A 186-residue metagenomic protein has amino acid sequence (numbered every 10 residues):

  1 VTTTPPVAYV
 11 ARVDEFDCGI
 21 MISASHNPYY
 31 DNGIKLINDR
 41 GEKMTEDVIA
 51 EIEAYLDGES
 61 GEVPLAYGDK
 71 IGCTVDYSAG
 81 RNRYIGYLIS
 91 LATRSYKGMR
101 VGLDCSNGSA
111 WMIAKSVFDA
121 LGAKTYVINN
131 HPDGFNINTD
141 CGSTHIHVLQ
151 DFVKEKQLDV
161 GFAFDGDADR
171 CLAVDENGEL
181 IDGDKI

Functional and structural regions predicted by a protein language model:
V1, M21-I22, L103, V127-N129 (+2 more regions): General beta-strand structural signal in soluble alpha/beta enzymes
V1-R40: Ferredoxin-reductase
T2, N27, N107-W111, A168-D169: Gly/Ser/Thr-rich loops at beta-strand to alpha-helix junctions that form or flank small-molecule/cofactor-binding
V7, I20, H26, L88 (+4 more regions): Buried hydrophobic positions in well-ordered alpha/beta secondary-structure cores of metabolic enzymes
A11-D14, N27-Y29, L91-K97, F152-K156 (+2 more regions): Solvent-exposed alpha-helices and their adjacent loops that cap or buttress functional pockets in soluble metabolic
I20, N38-I52, D169-I186: Glycine-rich phosphate-binding loop of actin/hexokinase-like ATP-binding domains
N32-K156: Gly/Ser/Thr-enriched, mixed-charge loops and adjacent short helices that form phosphate/oxyanion-binding elements
G142-I186: Acidic, glycine-rich loop-and-beta core segments that form the ion-binding/anion-interacting portion of active sites
